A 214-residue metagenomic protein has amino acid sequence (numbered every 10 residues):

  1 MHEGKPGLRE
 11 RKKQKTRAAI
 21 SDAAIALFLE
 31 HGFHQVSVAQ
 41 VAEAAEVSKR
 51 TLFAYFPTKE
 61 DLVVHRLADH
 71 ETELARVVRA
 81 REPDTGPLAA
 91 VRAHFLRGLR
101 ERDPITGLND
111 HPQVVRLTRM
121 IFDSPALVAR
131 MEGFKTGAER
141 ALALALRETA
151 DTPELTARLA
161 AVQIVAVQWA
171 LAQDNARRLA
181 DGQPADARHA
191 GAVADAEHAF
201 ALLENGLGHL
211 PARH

Functional and structural regions predicted by a protein language model:
M1-V47: Basic, helix-initiating cap at the start of DNA-binding domains
G7, H31-F33, E46, F53-H65 (+1 more regions): HTH DNA-binding helix-turn interface
K13, R17, V128-T136, A161 (+1 more regions): Amphipathic, non-transmembrane alpha-helical scaffold segments
T72-R116: Hydrophobic alpha-helical connector segments
R92, A157-V165, W169: Short, well-structured alpha-helical segments
P112-R140, E148-A150: Short secondary-structure transition hinges
K135-A161, P211: Hydrophobic alpha-helical bundle segments that form small-molecule/ligand-binding pockets
L144, E148, Q173, R177-H214: C-terminal peripheral helix-coil segments that are non-catalytic and often amphipathic
